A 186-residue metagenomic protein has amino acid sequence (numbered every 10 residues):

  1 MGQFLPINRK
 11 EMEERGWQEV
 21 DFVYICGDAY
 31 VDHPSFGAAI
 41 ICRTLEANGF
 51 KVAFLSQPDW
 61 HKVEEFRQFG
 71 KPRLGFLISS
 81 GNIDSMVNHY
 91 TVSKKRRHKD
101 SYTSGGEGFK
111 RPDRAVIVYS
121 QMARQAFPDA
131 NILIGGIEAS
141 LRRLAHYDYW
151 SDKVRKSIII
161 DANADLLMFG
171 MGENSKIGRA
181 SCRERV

Functional and structural regions predicted by a protein language model:
M1-G16: Short N-terminal or domain-adjacent regulatory/targeting segments
K10, Y24-D28, T44: Long, low-complexity, serine/threonine- and charged-residue-rich intrinsically disordered N-terminal tails that act as
R15-F22, P72: A short, charged/proline- and glycine-enriched loop that marks the coil->beta-strand transition at the N-terminal
A29, G37, S56-R185: Glycine-rich beta-alpha loop elements in corrinoid/cobalamin-binding modules across cobalamin-dependent enzymes
I40-V52: Short helix-loop-beta junction
